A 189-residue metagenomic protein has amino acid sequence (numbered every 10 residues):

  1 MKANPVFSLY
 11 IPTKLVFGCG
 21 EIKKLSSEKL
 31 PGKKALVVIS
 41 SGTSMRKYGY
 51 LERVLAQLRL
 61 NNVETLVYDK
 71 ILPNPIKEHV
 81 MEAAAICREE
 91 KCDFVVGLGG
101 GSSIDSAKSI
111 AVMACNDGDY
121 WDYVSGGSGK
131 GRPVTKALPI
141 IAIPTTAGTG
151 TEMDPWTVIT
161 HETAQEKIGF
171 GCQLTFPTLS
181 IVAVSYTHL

Functional and structural regions predicted by a protein language model:
M1-F94: ATP/NTP phosphate-donor binding region
E78-A85, E89-V182: Glycine/threonine-rich beta-strand-loop-alpha-helix active-site module that forms ligand/phosphate-binding
T187-H188: Conserved small/polar residues in nucleotide/adenosyl-binding loops
